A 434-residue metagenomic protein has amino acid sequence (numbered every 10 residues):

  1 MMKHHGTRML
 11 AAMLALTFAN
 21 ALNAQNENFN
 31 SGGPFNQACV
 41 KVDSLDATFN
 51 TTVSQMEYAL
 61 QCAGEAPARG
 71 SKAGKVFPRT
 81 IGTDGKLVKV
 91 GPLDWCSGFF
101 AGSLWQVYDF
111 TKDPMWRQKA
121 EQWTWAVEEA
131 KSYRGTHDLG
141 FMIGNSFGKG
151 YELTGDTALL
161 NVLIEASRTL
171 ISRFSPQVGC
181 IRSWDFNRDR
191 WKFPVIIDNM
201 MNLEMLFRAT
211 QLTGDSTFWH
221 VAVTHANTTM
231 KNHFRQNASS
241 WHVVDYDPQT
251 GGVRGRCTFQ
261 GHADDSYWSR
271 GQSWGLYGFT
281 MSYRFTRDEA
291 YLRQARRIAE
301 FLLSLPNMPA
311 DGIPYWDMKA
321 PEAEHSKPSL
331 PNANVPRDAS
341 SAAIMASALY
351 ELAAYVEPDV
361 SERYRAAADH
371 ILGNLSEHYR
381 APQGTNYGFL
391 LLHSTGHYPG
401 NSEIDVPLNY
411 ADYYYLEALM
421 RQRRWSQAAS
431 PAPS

Functional and structural regions predicted by a protein language model:
M1-F29, S434: Bacterial Sec-dependent N-terminal signal peptides
Q25-S434: Glycan-recognition and catalytic cores of secretory/periplasmic carbohydrate-active enzymes
